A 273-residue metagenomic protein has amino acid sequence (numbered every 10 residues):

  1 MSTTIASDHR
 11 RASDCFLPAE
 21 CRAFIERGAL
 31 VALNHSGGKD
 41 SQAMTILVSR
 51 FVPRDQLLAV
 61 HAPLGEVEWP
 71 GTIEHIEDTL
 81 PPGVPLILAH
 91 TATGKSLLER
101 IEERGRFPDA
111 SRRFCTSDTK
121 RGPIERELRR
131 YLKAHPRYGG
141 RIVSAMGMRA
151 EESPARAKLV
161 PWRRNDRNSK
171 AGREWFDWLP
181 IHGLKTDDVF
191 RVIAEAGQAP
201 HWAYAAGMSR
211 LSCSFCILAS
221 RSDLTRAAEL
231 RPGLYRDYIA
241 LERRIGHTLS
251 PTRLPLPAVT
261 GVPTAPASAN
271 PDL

Functional and structural regions predicted by a protein language model:
M1-L273: Nucleotide-activated chemistry modules centered on ATP-dependent adenylation/adenylyltransferase
